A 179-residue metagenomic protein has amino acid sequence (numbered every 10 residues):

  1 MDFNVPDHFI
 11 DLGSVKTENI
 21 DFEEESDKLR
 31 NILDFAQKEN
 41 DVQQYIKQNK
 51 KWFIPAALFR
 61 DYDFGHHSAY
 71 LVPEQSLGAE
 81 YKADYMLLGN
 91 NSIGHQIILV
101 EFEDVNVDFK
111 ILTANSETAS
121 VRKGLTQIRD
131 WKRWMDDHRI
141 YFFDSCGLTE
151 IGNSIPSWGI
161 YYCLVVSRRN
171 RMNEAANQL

Functional and structural regions predicted by a protein language model:
M1-L179: Charged, terminal alpha-helix-loop-beta segments that serve as non-catalytic nucleic-acid engagement and/or assembly
